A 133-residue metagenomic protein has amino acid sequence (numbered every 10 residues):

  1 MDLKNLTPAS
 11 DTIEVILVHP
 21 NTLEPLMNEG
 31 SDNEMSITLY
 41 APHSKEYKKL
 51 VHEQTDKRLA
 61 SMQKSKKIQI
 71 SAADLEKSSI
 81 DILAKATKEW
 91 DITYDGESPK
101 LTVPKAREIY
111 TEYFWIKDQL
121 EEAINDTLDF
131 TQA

Functional and structural regions predicted by a protein language model:
M1-S61, F130-A133: Short, charged/polar N-terminal "headpieces" of proteins
L26-M27, L83, A106, Y113: Extended hydrophobic/Leu-rich segments
P42-K57, K88, V103-Q119: Short alpha-helical interface patches
L50-W90, D95: Negatively charged, Asp/Glu-rich surface segments that serve as flexible interaction/assembly modules
I92-A133: C-terminal charged interaction modules
